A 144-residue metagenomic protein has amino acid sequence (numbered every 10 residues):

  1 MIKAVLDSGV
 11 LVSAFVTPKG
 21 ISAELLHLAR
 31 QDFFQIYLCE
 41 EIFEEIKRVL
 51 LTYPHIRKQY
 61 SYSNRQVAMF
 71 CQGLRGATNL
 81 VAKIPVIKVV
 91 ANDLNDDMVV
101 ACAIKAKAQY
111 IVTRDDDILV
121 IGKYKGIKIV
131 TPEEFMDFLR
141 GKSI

Functional and structural regions predicted by a protein language model:
M1-L38: Short, well-structured N-terminal submotif of metal-dependent ribonuclease cores
D7-S8, L38-C39, R114-D115, T131: A secondary-structure boundary/capping signal
V12, F43-E44, L119, M136: Nucleotide phosphate-binding site architecture
L28-V86: PIN-domain endoribonuclease scaffold, especially VapC-family toxins
R75-Y110: Active-site neighborhoods of divalent-metal-dependent phosphate/nucleic-acid chemistry enzymes
V90, I104-V112, D116-I144: Acidic, PIN/NYN-like endoribonuclease modules and their adjacent C-terminal/linker elements
